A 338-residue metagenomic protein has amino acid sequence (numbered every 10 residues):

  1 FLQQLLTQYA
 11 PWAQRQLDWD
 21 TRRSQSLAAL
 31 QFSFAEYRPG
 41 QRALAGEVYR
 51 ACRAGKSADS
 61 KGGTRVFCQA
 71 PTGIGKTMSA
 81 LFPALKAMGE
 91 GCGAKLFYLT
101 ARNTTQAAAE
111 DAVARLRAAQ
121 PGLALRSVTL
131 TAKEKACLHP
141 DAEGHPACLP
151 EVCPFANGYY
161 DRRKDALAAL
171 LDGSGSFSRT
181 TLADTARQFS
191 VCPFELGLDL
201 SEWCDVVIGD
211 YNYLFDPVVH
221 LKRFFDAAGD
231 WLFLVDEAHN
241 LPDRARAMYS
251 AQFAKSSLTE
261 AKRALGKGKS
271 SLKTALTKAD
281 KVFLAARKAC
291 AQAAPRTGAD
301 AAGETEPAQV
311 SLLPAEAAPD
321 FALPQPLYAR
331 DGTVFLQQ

Functional and structural regions predicted by a protein language model:
L5-Q31, D59-K61, G89-V207, F215 (+7 more regions): A substrate-engagement module of RecA-like helicase motors
Q16-C68: Conserved pre-motif I regulatory segment
R65, V206, L232-F233: Hydrophobic "anchor" residues on beta-strands that sit immediately upstream of conserved functional sites
T72: The conserved Walker
G75-K86, A109-E110: Motif I (Walker A/P-loop) of helicase-class P-loop NTPases
Y213, A227-K255: SF2 helicase catalytic motif II
G303-Q338: Conserved helicase ATPase core
